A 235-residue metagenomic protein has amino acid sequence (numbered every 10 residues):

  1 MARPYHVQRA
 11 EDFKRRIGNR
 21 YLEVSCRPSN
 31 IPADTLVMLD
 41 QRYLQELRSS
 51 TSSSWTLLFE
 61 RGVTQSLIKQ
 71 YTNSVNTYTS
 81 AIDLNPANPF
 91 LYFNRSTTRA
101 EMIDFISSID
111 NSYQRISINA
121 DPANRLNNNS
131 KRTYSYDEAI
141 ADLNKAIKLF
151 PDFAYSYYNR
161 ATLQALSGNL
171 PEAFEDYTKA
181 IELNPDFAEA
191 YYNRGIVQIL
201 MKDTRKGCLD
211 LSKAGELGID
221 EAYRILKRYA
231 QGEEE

Functional and structural regions predicted by a protein language model:
M1-E235: Alpha-helical tetratricopeptide repeat
